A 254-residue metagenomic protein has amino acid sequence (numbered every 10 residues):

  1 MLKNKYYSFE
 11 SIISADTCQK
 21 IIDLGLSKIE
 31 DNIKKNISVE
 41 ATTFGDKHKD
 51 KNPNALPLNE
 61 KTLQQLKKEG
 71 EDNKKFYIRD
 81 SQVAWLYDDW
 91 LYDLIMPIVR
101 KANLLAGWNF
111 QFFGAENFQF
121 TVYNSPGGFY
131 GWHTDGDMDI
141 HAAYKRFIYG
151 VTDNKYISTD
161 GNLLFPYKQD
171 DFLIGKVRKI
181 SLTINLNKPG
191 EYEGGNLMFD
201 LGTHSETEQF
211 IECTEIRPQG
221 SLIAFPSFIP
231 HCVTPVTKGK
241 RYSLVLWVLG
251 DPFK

Functional and structural regions predicted by a protein language model:
M1-A224, F228-K254: Fe(II)/2-oxoglutarate oxygenase catalytic core
